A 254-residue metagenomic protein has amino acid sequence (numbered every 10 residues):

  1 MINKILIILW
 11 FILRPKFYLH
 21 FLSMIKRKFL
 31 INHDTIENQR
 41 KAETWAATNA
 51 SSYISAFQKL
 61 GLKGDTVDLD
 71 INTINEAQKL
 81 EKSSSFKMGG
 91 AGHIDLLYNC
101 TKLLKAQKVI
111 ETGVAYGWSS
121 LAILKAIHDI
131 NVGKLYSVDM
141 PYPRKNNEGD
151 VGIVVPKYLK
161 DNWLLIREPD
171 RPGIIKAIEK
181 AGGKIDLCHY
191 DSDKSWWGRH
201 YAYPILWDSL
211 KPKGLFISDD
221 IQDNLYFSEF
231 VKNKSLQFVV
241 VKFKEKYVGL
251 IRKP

Functional and structural regions predicted by a protein language model:
M1-G61: Membrane-proximal basic amphipathic "stem/tether" segments
I2, V67-L69, V138, D219: Intrinsic-disorder/low-complexity regions
R14-P15, K59, K63, L69-D70 (+3 more regions): Polar helix-capping/helix-linker motif
N38-Y53, T66-A77, G113, D150-P156 (+1 more regions): Short charge-dense sequence patches
S51-H93, N99-L104: Class I SAM-dependent transferase core
S83-P254: S-adenosylmethionine/decaboxylated-SAM
